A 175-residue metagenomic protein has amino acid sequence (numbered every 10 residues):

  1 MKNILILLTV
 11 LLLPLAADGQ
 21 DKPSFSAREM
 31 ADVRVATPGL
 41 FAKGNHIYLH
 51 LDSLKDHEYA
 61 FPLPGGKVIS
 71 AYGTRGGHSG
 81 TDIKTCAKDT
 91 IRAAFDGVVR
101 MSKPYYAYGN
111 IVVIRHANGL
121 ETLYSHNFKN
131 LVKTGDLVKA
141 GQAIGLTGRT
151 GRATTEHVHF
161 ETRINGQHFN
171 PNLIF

Functional and structural regions predicted by a protein language model:
M1-L8, L12-A71: Polar/charged, compositionally biased leader and regulatory segments
S53-A60, G73-P104: Short, glycine/small-residue-enriched coil/turn segments at secondary-structure junctions
P64, A87, F95-D96, Y108 (+2 more regions): Short, flexible surface segments
S70, T85, M101, H126-K129 (+1 more regions): A residue-level detector for short acidic-glycine micro-motifs
H78, A94-L131: Zn2+-dependent peptidoglycan hydrolase active-site motif and core
T81-K84, I111-H116, H159-E161: Short, acidic/hydrophobic/Gly-rich beta-strand patch recurrent on exposed beta strands that often constitutes part
K84, T90-A94, Y124-S125, G135-V138 (+2 more regions): Small beta-strand-rich domains/subdomains or short beta-sheet motifs embedded in larger alpha/beta proteins
T134-F175: Conserved, short, structured surface segments that act as functional micro-motifs
